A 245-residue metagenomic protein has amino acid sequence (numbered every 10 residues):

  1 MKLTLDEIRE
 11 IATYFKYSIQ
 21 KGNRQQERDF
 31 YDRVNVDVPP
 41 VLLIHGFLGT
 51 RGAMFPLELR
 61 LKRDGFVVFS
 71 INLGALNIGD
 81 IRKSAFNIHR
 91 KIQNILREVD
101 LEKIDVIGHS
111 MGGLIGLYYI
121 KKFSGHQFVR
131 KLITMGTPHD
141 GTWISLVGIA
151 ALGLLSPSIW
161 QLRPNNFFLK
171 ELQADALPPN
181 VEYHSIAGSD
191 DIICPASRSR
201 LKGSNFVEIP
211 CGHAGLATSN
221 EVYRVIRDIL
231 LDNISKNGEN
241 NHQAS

Functional and structural regions predicted by a protein language model:
M1, G22, G79-D80, S84 (+1 more regions): General structural signal for secondary-structure boundaries
M1-L43, L48-T50, M54-D64, F69-I71 (+5 more regions): Flexible, membrane-associating and regulatory peripheral segments of lipid-active enzymes
K2-R24, I107-G125, R130, H184 (+3 more regions): Contiguous hydrophobic segments
V41-G52, K62-Q173, L177: Serine-dependent carboxylesterase/thioesterase catalytic core of lipase-like alpha/beta-hydrolase/SGNH enzymes
K121-S245: Helical cap/lid subdomain of alpha/beta-hydrolase-fold lipid enzymes that gates access to the catalytic pocket
